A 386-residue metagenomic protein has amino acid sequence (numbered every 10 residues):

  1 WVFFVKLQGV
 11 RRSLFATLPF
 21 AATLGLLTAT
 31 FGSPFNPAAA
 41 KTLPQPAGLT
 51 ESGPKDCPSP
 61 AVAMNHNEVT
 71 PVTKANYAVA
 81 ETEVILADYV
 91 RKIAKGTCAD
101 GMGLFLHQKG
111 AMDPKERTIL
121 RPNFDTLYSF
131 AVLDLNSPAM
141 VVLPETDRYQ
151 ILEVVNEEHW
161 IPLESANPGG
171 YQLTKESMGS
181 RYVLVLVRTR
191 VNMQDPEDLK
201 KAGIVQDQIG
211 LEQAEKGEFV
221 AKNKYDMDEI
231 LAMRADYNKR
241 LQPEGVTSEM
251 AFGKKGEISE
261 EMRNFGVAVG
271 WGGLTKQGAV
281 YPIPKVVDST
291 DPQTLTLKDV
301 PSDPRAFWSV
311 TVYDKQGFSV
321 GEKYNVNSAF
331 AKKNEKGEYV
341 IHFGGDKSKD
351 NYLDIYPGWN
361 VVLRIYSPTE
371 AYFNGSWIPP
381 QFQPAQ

Functional and structural regions predicted by a protein language model:
W1-S13: N-terminal secretory signal peptides that target proteins for export/translocation
Q8-G9, F20, G25, A40: Short linear sequence elements within intrinsically disordered, low-complexity coil regions
S13-P19, A38, T50: Intrinsically disordered, low-complexity segments enriched in polar/charged small residues
T17-S33: Bacterial N-terminal signal peptides
A29-A47: Signal peptide processing junction and immediate N-terminal pro/mature segment of secreted/exported proteins
K41-Q386: A compositional/structural signature for long, glycine/proline-rich flexible linkers and loops on extracytoplasmic
